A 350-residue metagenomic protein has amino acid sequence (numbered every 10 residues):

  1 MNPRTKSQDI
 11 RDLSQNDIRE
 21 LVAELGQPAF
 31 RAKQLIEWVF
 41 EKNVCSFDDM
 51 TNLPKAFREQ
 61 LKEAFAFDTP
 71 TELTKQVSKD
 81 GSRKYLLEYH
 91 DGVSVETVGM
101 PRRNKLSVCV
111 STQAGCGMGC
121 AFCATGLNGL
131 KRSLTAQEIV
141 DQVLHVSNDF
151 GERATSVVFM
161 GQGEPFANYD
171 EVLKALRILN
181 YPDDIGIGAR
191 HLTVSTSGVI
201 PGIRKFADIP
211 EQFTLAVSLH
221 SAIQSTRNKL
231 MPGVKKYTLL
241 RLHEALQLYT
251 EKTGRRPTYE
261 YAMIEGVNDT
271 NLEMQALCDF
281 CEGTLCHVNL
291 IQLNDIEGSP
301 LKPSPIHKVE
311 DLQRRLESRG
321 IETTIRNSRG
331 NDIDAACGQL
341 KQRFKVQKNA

Functional and structural regions predicted by a protein language model:
M1-V95, P101, Q247-R256, Y261-A350: Auxiliary Fe-S-binding modules of radical SAM enzymes
Q34, Q113, I139-Q142, Q313: Glutamine-centric residue-chemistry signal
R83, V95, L106-V110, M118 (+1 more regions): Generic beta-strand structural signal
G99-M100, E171: Residue-level structural signal for beta-strand termini and adjacent loop
P101-E138: Canonical Radical SAM [4Fe-4S] cluster-binding loop centered on the CxxxCxxC motif and its immediate flanking residues
G126-S156: Conserved alpha-helical substructure of the radical SAM core
S147-S156, G161-R319, T323-T324: Conserved AdoMet/S-adenosylmethionine-binding subsite of the radical SAM
